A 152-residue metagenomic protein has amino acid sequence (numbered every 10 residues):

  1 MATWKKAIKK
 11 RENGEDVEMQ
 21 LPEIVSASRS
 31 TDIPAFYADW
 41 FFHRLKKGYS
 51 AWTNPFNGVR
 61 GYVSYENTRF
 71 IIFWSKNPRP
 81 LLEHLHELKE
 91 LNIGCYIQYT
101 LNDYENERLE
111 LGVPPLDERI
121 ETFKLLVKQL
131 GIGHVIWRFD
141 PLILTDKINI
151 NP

Functional and structural regions predicted by a protein language model:
M1-L109, L116, F123-V127: Conserved Radical SAM active-site core
E105-E107, G133-I150: Conserved strand-turn element in the central/C-terminal portion of the radical SAM core barrel that lines
L111-E118, I148-P152: Alpha-helix N-cap and loop-to-helix initiation/capping positions
E118-E121, H134: Short, well-structured alpha-helical interface segments that form or flank functional binding sites
